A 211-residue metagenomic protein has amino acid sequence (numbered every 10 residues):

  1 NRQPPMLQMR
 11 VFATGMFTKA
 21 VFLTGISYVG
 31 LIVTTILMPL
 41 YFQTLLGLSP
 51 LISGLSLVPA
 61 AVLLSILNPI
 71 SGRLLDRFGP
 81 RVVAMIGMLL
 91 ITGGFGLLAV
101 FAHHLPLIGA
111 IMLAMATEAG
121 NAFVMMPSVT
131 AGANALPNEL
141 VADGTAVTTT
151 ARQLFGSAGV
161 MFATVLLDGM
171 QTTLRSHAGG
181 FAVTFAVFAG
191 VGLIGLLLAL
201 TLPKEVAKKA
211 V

Functional and structural regions predicted by a protein language model:
Q3-V206: 12-transmembrane solute porter fold
A207-V211: Short, charged juxtamembrane terminal tails flanking transmembrane helices
